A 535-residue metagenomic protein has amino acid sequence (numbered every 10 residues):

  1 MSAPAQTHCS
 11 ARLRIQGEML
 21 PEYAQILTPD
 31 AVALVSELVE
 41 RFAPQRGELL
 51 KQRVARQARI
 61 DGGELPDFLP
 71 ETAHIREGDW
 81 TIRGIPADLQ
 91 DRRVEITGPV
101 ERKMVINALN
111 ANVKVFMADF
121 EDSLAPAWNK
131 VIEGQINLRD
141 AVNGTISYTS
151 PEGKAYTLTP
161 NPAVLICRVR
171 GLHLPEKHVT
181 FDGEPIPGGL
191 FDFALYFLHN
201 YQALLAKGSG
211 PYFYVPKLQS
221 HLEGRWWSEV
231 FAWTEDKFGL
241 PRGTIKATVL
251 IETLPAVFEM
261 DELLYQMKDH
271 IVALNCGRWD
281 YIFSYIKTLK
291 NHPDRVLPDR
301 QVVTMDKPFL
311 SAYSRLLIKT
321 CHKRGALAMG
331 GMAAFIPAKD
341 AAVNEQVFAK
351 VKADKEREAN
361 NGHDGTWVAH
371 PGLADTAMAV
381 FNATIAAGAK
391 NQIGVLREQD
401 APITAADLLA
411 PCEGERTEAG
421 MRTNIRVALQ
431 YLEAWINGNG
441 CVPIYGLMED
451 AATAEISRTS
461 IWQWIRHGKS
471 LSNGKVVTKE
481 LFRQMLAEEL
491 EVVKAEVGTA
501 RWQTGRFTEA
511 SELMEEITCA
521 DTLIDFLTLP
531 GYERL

Functional and structural regions predicted by a protein language model:
A3-R41, E64-G78, P86, Q90-V100 (+4 more regions): Conserved alpha/beta-domain cores
P44, E48, Q52-R59: Subunit-assembly interface segments of extracellular/virion macromolecular structures
V113-K154: Hydrophobic or amphipathic alpha-helical targeting/insertion segments
